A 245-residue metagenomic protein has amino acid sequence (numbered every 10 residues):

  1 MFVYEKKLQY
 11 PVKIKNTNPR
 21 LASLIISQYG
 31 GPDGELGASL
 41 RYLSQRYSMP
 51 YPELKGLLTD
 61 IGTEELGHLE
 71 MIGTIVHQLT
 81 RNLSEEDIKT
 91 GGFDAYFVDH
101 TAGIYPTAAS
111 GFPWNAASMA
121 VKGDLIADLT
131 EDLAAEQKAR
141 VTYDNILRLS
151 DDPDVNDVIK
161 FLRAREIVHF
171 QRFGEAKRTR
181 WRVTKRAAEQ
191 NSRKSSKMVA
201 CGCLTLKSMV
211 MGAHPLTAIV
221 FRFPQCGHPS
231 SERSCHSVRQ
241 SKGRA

Functional and structural regions predicted by a protein language model:
M1-P224: Non-heme di-metal
H214, R222-A245: N-terminal low-complexity segments that are often proline-rich with Ser/Thr-Pro
